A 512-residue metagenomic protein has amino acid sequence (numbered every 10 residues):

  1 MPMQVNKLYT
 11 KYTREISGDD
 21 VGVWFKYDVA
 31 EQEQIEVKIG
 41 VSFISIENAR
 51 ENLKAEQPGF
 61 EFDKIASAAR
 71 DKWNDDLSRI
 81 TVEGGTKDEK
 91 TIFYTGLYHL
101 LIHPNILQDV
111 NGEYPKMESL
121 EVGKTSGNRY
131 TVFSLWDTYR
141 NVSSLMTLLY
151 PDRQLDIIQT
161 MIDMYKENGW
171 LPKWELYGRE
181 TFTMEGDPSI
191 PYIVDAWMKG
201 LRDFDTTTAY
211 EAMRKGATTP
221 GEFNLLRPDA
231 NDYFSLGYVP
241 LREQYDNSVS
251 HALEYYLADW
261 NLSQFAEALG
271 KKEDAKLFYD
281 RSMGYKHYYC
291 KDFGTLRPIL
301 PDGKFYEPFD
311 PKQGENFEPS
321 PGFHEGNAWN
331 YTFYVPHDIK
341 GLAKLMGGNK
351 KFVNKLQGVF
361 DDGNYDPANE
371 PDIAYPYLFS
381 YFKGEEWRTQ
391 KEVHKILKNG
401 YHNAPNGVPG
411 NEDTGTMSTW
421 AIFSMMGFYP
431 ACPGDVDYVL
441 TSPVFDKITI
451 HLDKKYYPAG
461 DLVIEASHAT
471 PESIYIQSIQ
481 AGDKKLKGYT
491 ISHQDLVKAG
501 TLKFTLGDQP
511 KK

Functional and structural regions predicted by a protein language model:
M1-R129, D163, W170-K173, R202-D203 (+4 more regions): Acidic/polar, glycine-enriched structural segments that form the non-catalytic walls/loops of the carbohydrate-binding
V29-E33, L101, N105, S134-R140 (+1 more regions): Short, solvent-exposed loop/edge-beta patches enriched in aromatic
E83, N128-V132, V142-S144, L148-P172 (+2 more regions): A conserved hydrophobic secondary-structure block that centers on an alpha-helix together with its immediately flanking
E113-Y114, D156-D163, L171-L176, T295-P301: Short, glycine/acidic-rich hinge or "gate" loops at secondary-structure transitions that mediate conformational
T125-R140, L148-Y150, I190, G200-A459 (+3 more regions): Active-site core of glycosidic bond-cleaving carbohydrate-active enzymes
Q154-Q159, M164, R179-E185, A196 (+1 more regions): Mobile, glycine-rich extracellular loop/lid and propeptide segments that shape or gate substrate/ligand access
W170-I193: Conserved catalytic neighborhood of penicillin-recognizing serine enzymes
H468-K512: C-terminal beta-sandwich/jelly-roll accessory domains of carbohydrate-active enzymes
